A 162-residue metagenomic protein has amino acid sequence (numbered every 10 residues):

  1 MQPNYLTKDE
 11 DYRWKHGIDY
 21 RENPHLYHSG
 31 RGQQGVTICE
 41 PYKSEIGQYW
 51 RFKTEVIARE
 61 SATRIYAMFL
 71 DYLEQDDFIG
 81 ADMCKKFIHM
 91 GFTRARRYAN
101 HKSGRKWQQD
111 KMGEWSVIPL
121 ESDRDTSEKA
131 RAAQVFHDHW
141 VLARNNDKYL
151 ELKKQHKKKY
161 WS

Functional and structural regions predicted by a protein language model:
M1-A67, K85-S162: C-terminal-biased regions
F78, C84-K85: Inward-facing hydrophobic residues that define packing positions of alpha-helical scaffold repeats
